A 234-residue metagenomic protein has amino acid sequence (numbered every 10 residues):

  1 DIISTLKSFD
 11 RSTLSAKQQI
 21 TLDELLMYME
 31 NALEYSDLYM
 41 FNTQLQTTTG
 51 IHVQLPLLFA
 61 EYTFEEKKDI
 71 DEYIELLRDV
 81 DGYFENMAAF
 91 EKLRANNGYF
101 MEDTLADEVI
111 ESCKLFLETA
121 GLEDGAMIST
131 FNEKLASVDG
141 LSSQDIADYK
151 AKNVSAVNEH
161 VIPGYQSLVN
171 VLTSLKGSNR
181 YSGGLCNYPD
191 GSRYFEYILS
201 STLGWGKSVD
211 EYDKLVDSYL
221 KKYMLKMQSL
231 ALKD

Functional and structural regions predicted by a protein language model:
D1-D234: N-terminal maturation segment of proteins
